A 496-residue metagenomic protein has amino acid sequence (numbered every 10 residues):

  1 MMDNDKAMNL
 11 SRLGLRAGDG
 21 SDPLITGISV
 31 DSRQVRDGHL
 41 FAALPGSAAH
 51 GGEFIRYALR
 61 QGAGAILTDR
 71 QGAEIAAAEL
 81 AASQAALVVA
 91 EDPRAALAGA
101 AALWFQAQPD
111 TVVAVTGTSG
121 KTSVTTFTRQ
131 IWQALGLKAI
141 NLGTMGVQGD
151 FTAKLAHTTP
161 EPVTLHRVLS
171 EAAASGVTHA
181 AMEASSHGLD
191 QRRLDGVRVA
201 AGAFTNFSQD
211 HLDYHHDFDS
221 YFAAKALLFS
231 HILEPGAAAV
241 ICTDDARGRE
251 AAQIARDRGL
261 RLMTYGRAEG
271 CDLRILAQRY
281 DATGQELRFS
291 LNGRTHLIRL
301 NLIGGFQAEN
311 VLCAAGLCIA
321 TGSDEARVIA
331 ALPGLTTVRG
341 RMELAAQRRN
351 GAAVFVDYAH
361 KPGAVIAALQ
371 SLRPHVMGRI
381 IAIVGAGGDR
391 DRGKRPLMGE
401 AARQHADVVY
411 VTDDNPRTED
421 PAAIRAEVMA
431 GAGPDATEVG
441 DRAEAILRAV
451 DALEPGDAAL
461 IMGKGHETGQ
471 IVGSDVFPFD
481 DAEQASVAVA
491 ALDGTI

Functional and structural regions predicted by a protein language model:
M1-G99, L103, A238, A246 (+6 more regions): N-terminal leader/targeting and accessory segments in enzymes
G46-A48, G72, S186-H187, Q209-D210 (+5 more regions): Short glycine-rich anion-binding loops that position phosphate/pyrophosphate groups of nucleotides and phosphorylated
G46-A49, V338-G340, G363-G433, R442 (+2 more regions): Active-site beta-alpha connecting loops in nucleotide-dependent enzymes
R60, G64-R70, A238-T243, I381-G385 (+1 more regions): Short internal beta-strands
G72-A81, S175, D190, V199-V354 (+1 more regions): Acidic, Mg2+-coordinating active-site environments of NTP-dependent enzymes
L87-D92, T437-D441, A445: Short acidic-hydrophobic, aromatic-tinged amphipathic segments that line or gate anion-handling sites
A96-T243, R249-L260, H375-V376, D493: Phosphate-binding loop of NTP-binding sites
A458-A491: Glycine/aspartate-rich loop-and-adjacent alpha/beta segment that forms the canonical ThDP
